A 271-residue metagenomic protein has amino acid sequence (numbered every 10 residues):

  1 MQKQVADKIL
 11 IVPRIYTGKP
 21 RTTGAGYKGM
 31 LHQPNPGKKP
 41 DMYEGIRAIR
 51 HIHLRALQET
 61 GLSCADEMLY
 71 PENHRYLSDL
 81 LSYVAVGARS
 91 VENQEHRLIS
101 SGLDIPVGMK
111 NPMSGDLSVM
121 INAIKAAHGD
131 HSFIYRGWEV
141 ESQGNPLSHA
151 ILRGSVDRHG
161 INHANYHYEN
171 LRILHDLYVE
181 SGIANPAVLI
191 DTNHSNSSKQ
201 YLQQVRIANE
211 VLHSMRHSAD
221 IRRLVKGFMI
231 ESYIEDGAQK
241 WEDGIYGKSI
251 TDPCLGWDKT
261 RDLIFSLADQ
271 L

Functional and structural regions predicted by a protein language model:
M1-Q4, F228, T251, L263: Long alpha-helical, hydrophobic tracts
K3-I173, H194-S195, K199-E210, S214 (+3 more regions): Active-site-facing alpha/beta catalytic cores
S148-H149, P186-V188: Conserved active-site beta-strand-loop modules that form the wall/rim of enzyme catalytic pockets and either contain
L174-V179: Redox- and metal-dependent alpha/beta enzyme cores, enriched for Fe-S-associated oxidoreductases and cofactor-handling
N185-P186, Q203: Extended serine/threonine-enriched, polar tracts that run as long, contiguous segments within proteins
I190, G256: Conserved, mostly hydrophobic/aromatic
Q239-T251: Short helix/strand-capping connector loops at secondary-structure junctions
W257-Q270: PLP-dependent enzyme catalytic core of the Aspartate aminotransferase-like
